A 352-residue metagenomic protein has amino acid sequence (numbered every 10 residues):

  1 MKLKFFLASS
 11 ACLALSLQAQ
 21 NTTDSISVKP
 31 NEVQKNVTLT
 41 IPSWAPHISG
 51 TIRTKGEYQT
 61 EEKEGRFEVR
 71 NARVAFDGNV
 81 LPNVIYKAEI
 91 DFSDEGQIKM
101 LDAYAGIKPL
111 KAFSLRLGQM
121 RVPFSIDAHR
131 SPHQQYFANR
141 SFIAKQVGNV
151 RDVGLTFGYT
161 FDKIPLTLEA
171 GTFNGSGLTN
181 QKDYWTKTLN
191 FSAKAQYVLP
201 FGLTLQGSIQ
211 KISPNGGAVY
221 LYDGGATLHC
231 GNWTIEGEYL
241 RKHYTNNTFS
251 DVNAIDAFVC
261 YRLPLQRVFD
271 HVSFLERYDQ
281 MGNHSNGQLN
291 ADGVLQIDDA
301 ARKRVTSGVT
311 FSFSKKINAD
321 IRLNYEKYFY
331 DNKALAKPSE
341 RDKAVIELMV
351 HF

Functional and structural regions predicted by a protein language model:
M1, L17-R53, F352: N-terminal periplasmic/intermembrane-space "pro-region" immediately following the signal or transit peptide
K2-A8: Sec-dependent signal peptide recognition, specifically the positively charged N-region followed immediately by
S9-S10, K315: Prokaryotic Sec-type signal peptides and long signal-anchor helices with extended Leu/Ile/Val-rich h-regions
S10-Q18: Hydrophobic h-region of N-terminal signal peptides that target proteins for export in Gram-negative bacteria
T22-D24, Y58-E62, L81, G106-K108 (+2 more regions): Outer-membrane beta-barrel pore domains
K35-G177, K187-L189, A195-L203, F258-C260 (+2 more regions): Outer membrane beta-barrel
Q181-W185: Active-site cleft segment of glycoside hydrolase catalytic domains centered on the general acid/base Glu
